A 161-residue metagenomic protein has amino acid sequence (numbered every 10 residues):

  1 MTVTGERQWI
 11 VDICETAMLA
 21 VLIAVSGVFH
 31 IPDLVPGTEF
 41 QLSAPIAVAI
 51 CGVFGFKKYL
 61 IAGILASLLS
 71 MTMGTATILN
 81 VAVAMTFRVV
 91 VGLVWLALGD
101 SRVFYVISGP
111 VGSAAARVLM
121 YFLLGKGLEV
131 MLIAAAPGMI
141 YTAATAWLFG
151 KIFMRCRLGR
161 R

Functional and structural regions predicted by a protein language model:
M1-R161: Loop-helix junctions at membrane interfaces
